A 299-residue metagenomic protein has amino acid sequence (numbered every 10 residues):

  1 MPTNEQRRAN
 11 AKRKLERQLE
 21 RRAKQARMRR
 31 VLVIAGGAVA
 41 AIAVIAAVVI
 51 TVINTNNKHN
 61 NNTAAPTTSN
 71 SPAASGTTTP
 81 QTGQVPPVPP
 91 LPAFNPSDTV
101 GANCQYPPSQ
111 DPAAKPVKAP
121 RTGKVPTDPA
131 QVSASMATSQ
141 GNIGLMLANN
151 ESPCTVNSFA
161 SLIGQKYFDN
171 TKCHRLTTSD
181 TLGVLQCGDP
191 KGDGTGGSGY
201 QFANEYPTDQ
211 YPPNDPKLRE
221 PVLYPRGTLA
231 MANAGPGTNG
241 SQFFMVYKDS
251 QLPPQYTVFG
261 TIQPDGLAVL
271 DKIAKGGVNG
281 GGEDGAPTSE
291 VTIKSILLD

Functional and structural regions predicted by a protein language model:
M1-D299: Cyclophilin-like peptidyl-prolyl cis-trans isomerases
